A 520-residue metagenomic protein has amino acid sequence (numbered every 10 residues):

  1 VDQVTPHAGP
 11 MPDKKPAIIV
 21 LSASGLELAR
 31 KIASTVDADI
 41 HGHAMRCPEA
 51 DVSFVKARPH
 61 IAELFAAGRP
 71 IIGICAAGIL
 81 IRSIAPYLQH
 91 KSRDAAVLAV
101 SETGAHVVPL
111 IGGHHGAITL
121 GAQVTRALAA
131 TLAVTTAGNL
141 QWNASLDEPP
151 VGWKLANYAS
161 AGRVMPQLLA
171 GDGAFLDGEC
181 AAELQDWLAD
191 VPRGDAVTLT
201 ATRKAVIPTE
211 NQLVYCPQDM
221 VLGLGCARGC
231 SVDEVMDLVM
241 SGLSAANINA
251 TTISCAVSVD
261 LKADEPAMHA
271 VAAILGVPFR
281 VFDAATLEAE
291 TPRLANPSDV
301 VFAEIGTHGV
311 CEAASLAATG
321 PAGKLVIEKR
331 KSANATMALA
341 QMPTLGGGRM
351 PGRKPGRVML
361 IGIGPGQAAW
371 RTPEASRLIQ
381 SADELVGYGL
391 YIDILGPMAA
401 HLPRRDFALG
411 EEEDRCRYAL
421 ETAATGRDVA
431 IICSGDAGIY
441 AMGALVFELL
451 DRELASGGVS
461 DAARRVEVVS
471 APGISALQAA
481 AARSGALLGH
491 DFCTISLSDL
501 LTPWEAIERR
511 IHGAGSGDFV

Functional and structural regions predicted by a protein language model:
A8-D13, E63-A66, Q89-S92, A99-V100 (+15 more regions): Solvent-exposed alpha-helices and their adjacent loops that cap or buttress functional pockets in soluble metabolic
P12-A76, L80-A85, H269-A270, L275-I305 (+4 more regions): Class I S-adenosyl-L-methionine
L21-A38, R46-P48, V52-K56, L64-P70 (+5 more regions): Conserved mixed alpha/beta catalytic, RNA-binding, or beta-rich assembly cores of soluble enzyme, regulatory
G73-A76, L98-S101, A133-G138, G223-G225 (+6 more regions): Short beta-strand segments
K91-N143, V259, M268-V310, V466-A481 (+2 more regions): Long, charge-dense
L199-P208, Q212-C216, E312-G346: C-terminal edge-of-domain segments
G223, G517-V520: Active-site rim beta-loop-alpha module in soluble metabolic enzymes
Q367, A441-G517: Class I SAM-dependent methyltransferase SAM-binding "motif I" and its flanking Rossmann-like core
